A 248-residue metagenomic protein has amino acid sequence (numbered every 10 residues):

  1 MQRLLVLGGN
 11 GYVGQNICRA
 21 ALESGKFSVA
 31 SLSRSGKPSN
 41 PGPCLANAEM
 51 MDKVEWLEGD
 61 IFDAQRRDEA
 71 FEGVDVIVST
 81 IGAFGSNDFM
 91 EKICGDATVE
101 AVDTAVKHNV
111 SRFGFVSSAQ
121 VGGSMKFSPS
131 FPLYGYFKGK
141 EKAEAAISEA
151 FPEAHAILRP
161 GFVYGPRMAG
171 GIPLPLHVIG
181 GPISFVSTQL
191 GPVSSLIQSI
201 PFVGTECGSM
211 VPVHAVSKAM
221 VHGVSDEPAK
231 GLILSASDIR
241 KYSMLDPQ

Functional and structural regions predicted by a protein language model:
Q2-F27: N-terminal Rossmann NAD(P)H-binding glycine-rich loop of SDR-like oxidoreductase domains
R3-L7, A30-G36, A83-K92, D96-L158: Conserved Rossmann-fold NAD(P)-dependent oxidoreductase catalytic core, especially the SDR/UDP-sugar
K37-K107, Q120-G122: NAD(P)H-binding glycine-rich loop region in Rossmannoid oxidoreductase-like domains and their noncatalytic homologs
P41-L45, E69, F127-S128, R167-P175: Short aromatic-enriched loop/helix-cap "lid" or pocket-rim segments at secondary-structure transitions that line
A97-T98, G139, F185, F202-H222: Substrate-positioning beta->alpha
L158-S195: Flexible, glycine-rich beta-alpha linker
G208-A215, A236-Q248: Substrate-binding strand-loop-helix patch in Rossmann-like NAD(P)-dependent oxidoreductase/epimerase domains
